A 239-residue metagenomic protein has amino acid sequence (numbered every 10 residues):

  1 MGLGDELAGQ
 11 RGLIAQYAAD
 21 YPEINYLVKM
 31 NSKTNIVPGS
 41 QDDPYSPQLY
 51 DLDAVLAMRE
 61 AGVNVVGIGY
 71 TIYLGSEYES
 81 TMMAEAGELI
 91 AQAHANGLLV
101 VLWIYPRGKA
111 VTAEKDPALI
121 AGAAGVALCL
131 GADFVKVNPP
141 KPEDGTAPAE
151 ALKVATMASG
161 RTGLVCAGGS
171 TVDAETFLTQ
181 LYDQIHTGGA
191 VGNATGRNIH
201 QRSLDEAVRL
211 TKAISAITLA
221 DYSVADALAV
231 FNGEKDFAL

Functional and structural regions predicted by a protein language model:
M1-D5: Glycan-recognition patch characteristic of GH18 chitinases/ENGases and related GlcNAc/peptidoglycan-binding proteins
E6-L7, R11-N35, S40-L164, E175-V191 (+2 more regions): Alpha/beta enzyme core
P142, G169-A174, I199-Q201: Short Gly/Pro-enriched loop/turn and capping motifs at secondary-structure junctions
H186-G188, H200-L239: C-terminal helical cap(s) of enzyme catalytic domains, especially alpha/beta-barrels
